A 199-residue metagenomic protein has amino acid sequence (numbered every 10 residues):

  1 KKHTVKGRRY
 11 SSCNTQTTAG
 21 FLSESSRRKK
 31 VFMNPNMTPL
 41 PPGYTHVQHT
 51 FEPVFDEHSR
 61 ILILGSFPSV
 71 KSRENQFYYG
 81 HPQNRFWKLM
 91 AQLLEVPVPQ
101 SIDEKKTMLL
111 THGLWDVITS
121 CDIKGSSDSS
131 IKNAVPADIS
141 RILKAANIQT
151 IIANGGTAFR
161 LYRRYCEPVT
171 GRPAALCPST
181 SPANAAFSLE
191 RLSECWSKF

Functional and structural regions predicted by a protein language model:
K1-K2, T17, K29-K30: Polybasic, lysine-rich low-complexity intrinsically disordered segments
R8, S25-S26: Short, low-complexity intrinsically disordered segments enriched in A/P/G/S/L with frequent Arg, especially at protein
R28, F32-R60, H81-P82, K124-S140 (+1 more regions): C-terminal capping/extension of enzyme domains
R60-I61, T150: Structural motif
K71-S130: Short, surface-exposed acidic-centric catalytic microdomains
T111-A158: Internal catalytic-core helix/loop-beta-alpha segment that presents or stabilizes conserved functional determinants
